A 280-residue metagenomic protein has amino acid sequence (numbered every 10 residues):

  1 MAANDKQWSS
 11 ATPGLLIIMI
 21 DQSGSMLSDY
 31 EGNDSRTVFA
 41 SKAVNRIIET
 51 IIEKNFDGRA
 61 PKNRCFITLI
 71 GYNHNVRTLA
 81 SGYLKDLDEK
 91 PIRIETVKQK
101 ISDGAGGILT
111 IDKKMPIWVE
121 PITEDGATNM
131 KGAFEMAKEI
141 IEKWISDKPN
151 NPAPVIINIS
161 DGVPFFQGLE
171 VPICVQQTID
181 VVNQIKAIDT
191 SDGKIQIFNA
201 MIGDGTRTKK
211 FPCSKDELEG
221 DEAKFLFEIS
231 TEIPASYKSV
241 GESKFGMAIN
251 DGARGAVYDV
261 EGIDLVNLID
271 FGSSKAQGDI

Functional and structural regions predicted by a protein language model:
M1-R36, E142-P149: Acidic, polar low-complexity linker/tail segments
N4-W8, Q184-I280: C-terminal tail/extension regions appended to the core domain(s) of diverse proteins
S10-S23, I92-K113, P152-I156: Short coil-to-beta-strand
L15-S23, A40, L69, A137-K138 (+1 more regions): DG-centered beta-turn motif at the end of beta-strands
S25-R64, I173-Q176: …and closely analogous acidic/polar surface helices at protein-protein or active-site interfaces in A-domain-like
G58-R64, D147-A153, T190-K194: Short helix-terminating capping/connector loops at secondary-structure junctions
A60-P116, T208-K224: Short beta-strand-loop
V119-T128, G132, M136-K138, W144 (+2 more regions): VWA/integrin I-like adhesion module and closely mimicked acidic/polar interface patches used
